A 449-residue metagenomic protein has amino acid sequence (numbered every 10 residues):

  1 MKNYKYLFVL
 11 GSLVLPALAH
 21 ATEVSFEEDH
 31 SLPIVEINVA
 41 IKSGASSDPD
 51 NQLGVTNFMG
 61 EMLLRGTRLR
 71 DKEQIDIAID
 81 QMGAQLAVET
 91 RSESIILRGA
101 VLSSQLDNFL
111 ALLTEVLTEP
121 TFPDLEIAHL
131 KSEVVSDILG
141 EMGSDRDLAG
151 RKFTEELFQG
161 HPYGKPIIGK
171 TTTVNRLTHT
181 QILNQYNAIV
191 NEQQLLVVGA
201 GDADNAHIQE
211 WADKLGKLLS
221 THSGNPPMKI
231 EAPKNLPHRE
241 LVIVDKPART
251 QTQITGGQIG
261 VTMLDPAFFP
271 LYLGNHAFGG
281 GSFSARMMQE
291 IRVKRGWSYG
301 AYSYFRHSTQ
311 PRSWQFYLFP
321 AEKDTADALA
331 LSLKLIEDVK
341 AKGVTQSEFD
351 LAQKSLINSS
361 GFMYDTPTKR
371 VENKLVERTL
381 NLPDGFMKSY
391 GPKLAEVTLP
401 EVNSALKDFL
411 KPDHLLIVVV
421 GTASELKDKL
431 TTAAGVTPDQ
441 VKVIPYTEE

Functional and structural regions predicted by a protein language model:
M1-F8: Bacterial N-terminal signal peptides that target proteins for export
F8-A17: Bacterial N-terminal signal peptides
H20-Q85, R98-V101, A111-T114, L183-E290 (+1 more regions): His/Glu-rich zincin catalytic helix
E27, L32-M59, K72-T118, K131 (+8 more regions): M16 family metallopeptidases and their MPP-like homologs
E119-P123, I127, L177-H179: Peptidyl-prolyl cis-trans isomerase
V134-E141, A232-V244, K354-S360: Short, conserved secondary-structure transition motifs
V174-T178, I182, E396: Alpha-helical scaffold elements lining the catalytic groove of polysaccharide deacetylases
L183-Y186, V242-I243, Y302-F305, N403-K407: Generic recognition of flexible, low-complexity loop/linker segments
